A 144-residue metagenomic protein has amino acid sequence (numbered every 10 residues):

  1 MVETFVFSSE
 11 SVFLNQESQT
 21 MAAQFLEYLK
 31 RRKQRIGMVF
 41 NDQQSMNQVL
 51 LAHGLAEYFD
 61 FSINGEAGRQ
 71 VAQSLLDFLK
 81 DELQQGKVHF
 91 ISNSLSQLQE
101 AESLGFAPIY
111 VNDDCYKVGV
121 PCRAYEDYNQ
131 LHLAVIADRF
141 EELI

Functional and structural regions predicted by a protein language model:
V2, F7-S9, E57-I144: Asp-based, Mg2+/Mn2+-dependent phosphohydrolase catalytic module
S11-S18, S45, C115: Short acidic, S/G/P-rich loop/turn micro-motifs used as interaction or catalytic elements
L14-G37, R69-Q73: Short, acidic loop-to-helix structural element flanking the phosphoryl-transfer center in phosphate-processing enzymes
E17, N41-Q44, A67, N93: Short beta->alpha linker loops
M21-F25, V49-L51, E100-L104: A short acidic, amphipathic alpha-helical/loop segment
F25-L51, I63-G65: Substrate-recognition element of Asp-dependent hydrolases with the DxDx(T/V) motif
G54: Acidic (Asp/Glu)-rich catalytic clusters
